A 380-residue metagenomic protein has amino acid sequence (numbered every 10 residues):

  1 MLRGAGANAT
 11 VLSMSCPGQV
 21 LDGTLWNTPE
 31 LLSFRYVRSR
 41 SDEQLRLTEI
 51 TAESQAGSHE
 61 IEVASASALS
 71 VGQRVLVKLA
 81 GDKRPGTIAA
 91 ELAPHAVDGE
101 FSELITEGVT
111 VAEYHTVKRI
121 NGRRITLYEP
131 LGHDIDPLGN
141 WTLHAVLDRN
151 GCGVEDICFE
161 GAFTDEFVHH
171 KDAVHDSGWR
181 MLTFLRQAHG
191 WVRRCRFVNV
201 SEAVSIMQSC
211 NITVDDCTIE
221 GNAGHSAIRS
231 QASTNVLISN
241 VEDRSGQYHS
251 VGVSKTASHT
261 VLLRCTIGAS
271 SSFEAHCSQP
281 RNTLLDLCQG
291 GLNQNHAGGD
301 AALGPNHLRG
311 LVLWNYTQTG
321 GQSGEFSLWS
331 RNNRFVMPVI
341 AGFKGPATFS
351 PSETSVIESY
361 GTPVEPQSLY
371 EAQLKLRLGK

Functional and structural regions predicted by a protein language model:
L2-S58, T126-G139, L147, G153-D172 (+1 more regions): Right-handed parallel beta-helix/beta-spiral solenoid domain characteristic of secreted/periplasmic
G4, M14, V63, R119 (+7 more regions): Extracellular beta-strand solenoids
A9-S39, L143-L147, D165-H169, R180-R186 (+6 more regions): Glycine-rich beta-solenoid repeat tracts in large extracellular/virion proteins
V20, N27, R40-T51, D165-V168 (+4 more regions): Extracellular beta-rich repeat passengers
R46-E49, H59-T126, G132: Ser/Thr/Gly-rich low-complexity blocks that favor extended beta-strand/coil architectures
R84, D134-D136, N293: Short loop/beta submotifs within extracellular cysteine-rich repeat domains
G99-Y114, R124-L185, N306, L328-N333 (+1 more regions): Cys-His-centered catalytic/binding microenvironment captured across papain-like cysteine peptidases and homologous
N150-G161, A188-N199, C210-A223, A232-Y248 (+3 more regions): Right-handed parallel beta-helix
